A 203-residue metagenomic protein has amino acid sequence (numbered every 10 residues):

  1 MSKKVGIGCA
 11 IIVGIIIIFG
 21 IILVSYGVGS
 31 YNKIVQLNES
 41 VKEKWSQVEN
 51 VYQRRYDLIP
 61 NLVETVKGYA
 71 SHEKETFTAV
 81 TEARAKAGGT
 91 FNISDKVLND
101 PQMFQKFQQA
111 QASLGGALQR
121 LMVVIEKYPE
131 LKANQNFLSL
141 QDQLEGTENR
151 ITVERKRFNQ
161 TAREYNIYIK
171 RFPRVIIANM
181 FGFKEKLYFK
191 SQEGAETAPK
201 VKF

Functional and structural regions predicted by a protein language model:
S2-F203: A helix-centric hydrophobic-segment signal that preferentially recognizes long, alpha-helical stretches used
